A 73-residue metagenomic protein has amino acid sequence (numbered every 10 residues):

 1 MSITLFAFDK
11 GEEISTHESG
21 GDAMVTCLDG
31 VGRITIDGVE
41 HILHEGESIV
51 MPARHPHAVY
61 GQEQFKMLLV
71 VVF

Functional and structural regions predicted by a protein language model:
M1-E12: A short glycine-rich, His/Asp/Glu-containing loop-to-beta-strand
A7-D9, G20-I34: Short, conserved beta-strand element in jelly-roll/cupin
K10-G20, F73: Short beta-strand/loop turn elements enriched in aromatics
L28-D29, H44-E45, E63: A cytosolic small-molecule/anion-sensing beta-strand core signal
G38-A53: Short acidic-glycine-tyrosine-enriched beta hairpin
A53-F73: Ligand-binding loop in jelly-roll beta-barrel domains
